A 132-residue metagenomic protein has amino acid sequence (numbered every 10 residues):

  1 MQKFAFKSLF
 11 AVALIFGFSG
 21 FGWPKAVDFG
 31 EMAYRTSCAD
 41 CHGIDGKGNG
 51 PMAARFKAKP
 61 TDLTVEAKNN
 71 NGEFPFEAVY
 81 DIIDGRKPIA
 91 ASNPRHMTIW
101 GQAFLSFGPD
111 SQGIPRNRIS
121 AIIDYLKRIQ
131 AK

Functional and structural regions predicted by a protein language model:
M1-F4: N-terminal secretory signal peptides that target proteins for export/translocation
S8-S19: Bacterial N-terminal signal peptides
L14, C41-H42, G108: Amphipathic alpha-helical interaction segments
F16, F29, S111-I114: Alpha-helix capping and helix-coil boundary motifs
K25-A26, E31-A58, G72-E73, D84-R95 (+1 more regions): Periplasmic/extracellular electron-transfer cofactor-ligation site, primarily the c-type cytochrome heme-c attachment
F56-N117, I122, L126: Extracytoplasmic electron-transfer domains, predominantly the class I c-type cytochrome c fold
